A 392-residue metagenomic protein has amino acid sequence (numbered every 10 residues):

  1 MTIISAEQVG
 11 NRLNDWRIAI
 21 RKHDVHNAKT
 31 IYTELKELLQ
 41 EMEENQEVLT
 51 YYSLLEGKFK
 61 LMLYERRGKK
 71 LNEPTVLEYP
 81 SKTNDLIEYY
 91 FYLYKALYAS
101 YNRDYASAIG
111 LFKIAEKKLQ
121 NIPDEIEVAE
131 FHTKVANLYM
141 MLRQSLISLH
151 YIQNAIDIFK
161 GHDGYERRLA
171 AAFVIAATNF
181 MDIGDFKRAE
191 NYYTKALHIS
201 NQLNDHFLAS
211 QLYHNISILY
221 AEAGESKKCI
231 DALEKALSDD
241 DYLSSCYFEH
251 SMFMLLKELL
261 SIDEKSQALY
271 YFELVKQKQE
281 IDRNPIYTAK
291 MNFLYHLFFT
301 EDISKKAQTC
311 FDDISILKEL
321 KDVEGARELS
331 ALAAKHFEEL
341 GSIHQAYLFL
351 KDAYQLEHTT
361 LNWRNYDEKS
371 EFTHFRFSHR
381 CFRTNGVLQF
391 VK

Functional and structural regions predicted by a protein language model:
M1-K95, D104, K118, F272 (+4 more regions): Flexible inter-repeat linkers and adjacent short helices within tandem amphipathic alpha-helical repeat scaffolds
I3-Q8, E44-L49, T83-Y90, P123-E130 (+6 more regions): Alpha-solenoid helical repeat architecture
R12-H23, S53-Y64, Y89-R103, E130-R143 (+5 more regions): Tandem amphipathic alpha-helical repeat scaffolds
A19, L39-Q40, Y79-P80, A99 (+11 more regions): Eukaryotic all-alpha helical interaction scaffolds
I20-K36, L61-V76, R103-I114, Q144-N154 (+4 more regions): Helix-turn-helix repeat elements of alpha-solenoid scaffolds
A106-I109, K113-V128, T133-Y165: Intrinsically disordered, low-complexity linker/loop segments enriched in Gly/Pro and charged/polar residues
Y139-I218: Solenoidal tandem-repeat scaffolds enriched in leucines and small polar residues
T178, N191, K195-S304: Alpha-helical scaffold segments of alpha-solenoid architecture
